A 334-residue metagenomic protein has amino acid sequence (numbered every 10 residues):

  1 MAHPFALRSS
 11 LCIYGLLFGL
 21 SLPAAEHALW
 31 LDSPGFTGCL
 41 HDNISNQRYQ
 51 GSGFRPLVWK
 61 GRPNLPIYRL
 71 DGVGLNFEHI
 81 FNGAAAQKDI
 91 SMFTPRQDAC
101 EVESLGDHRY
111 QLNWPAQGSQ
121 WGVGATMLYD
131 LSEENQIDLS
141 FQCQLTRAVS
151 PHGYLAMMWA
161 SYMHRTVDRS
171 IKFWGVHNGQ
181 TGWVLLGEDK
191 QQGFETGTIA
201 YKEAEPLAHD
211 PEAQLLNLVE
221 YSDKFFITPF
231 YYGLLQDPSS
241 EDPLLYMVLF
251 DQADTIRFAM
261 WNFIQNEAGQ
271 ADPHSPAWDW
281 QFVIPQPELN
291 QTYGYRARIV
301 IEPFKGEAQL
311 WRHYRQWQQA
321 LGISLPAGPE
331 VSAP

Functional and structural regions predicted by a protein language model:
M1-L7: N-terminal secretory signal peptides that target proteins for export/translocation
S10-G19: Bacterial N-terminal signal peptides
A24-L75: Beta-strand-rich N-terminal accessory domains
A25-P34, P206-V331: Beta-strand-rich recognition/accessory modules
G83-Q136, A148-S150: Extended, loop-rich substrate-binding clefts of extracytoplasmic carbohydrate-active enzymes
A116-G118, L131-E133, C143-R147, Q286 (+1 more regions): Beta-strand elements of well-folded, non-transmembrane domains
Q136-D189: Acidic (Asp/Glu-rich), glycine- and aromatic
I171-L218: Glycine-rich (often Gly-Gly/Gly-Pro-rich) flexible segments and glycine-rich loop motifs, frequently accented by
